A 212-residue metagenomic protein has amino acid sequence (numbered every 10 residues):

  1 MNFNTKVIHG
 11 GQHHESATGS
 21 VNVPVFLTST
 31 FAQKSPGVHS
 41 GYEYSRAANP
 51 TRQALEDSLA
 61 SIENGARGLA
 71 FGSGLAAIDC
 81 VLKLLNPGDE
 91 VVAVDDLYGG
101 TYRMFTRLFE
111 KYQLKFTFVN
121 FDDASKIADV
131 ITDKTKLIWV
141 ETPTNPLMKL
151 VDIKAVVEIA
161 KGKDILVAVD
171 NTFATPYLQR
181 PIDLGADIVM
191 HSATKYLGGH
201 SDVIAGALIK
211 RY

Functional and structural regions predicted by a protein language model:
M1-G37: N-terminal amphipathic/basic leader segments beginning at the initiator methionine
F3-V7, D57-S61, L184-D187, H191: Short, hydrophobic/aliphatic alpha-helical segments
I8, Y44, Y196: Short clusters of hydrophobic/aromatic residues that line enzyme substrate/ligand-binding pockets
P24, R52-E56, I153, V203: A general structural signal for well-ordered alpha-helical segments in protein cores
T30-D79, K83-L84, G100-F109: Conserved N-terminal alpha-helix of the aminotransferase class I/II PLP-enzyme fold
L69-Y212: Conserved PLP-enzyme active-site core in the AAT-like
